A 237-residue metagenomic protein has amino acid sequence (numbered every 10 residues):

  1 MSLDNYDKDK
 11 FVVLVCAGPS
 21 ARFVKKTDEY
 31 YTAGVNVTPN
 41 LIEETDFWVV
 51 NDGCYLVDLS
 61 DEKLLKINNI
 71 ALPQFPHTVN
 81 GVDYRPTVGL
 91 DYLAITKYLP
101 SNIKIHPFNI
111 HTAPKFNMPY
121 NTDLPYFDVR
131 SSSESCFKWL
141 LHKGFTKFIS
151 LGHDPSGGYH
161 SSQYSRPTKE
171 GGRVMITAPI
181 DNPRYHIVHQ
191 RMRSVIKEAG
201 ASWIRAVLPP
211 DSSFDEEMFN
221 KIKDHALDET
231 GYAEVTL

Functional and structural regions predicted by a protein language model:
M1-L237: Metal-ion/cofactor- or nucleotide/acyl-coenzyme-handling active-site neighborhoods
